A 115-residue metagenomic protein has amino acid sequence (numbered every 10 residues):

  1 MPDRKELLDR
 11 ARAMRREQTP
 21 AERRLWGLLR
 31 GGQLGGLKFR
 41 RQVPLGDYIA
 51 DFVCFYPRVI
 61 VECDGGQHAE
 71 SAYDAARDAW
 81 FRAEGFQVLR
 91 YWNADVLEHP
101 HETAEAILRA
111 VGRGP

Functional and structural regions predicted by a protein language model:
M1-K38, G112-P115: Solvent-exposed, charged helical/coil patches that constitute nucleic-acid or partner-interaction surfaces
A13-T19, G46-V111: Basic, amphipathic alpha-helical patches used to engage nucleic acids or provide basic targeting signals, exemplified
F39-Q42, Y91: Residue-level detector of family-conserved "landmark" positions at structurally sensitive sites
